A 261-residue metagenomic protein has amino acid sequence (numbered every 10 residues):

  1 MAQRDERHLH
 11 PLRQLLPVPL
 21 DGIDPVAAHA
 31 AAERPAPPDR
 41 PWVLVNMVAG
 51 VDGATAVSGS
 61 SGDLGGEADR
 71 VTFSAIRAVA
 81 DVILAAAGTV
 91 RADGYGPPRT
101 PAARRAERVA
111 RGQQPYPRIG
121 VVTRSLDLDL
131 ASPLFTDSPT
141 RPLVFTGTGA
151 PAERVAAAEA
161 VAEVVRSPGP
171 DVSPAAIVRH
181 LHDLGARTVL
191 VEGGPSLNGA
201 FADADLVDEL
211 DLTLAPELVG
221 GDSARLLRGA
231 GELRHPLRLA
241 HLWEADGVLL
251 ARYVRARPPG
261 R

Functional and structural regions predicted by a protein language model:
M1-R261: Enzymes that bind and transform nitrogen-containing heteroaromatic metabolites
